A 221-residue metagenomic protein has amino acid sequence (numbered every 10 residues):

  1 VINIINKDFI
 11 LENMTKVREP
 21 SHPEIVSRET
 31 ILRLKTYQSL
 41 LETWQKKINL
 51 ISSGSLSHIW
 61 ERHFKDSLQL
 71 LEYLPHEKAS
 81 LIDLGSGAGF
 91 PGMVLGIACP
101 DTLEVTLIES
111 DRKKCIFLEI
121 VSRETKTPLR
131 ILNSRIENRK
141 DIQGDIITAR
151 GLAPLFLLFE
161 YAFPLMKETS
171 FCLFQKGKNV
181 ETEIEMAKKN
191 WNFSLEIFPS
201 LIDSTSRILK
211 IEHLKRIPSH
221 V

Functional and structural regions predicted by a protein language model:
I2-E77, I82, R112-T127: Class I SAM-dependent transferase core
L41, K176, I211: Residue-level signal for inorganic ion chemistry
L68-A149, F159: Conserved SAM/SAH cofactor-binding pocket of Class I
G87, L152-P154, K178: Short glycine-rich anion-binding loops that position phosphate/pyrophosphate groups of nucleotides and phosphorylated
E104, P128-R130, F171, N192-E196: Conserved beta-strand segments of alpha/beta enzyme cores
F159-F171: A short glycine-rich, Lys/Arg-flanked "PGG" loop and its adjoining helix->strand segment in the class I
T169-N179: Conserved beta-strand signature within the Rossmann-like core of class I S-adenosyl-L-methionine
N179-V221: Active-site capping/gating segments
